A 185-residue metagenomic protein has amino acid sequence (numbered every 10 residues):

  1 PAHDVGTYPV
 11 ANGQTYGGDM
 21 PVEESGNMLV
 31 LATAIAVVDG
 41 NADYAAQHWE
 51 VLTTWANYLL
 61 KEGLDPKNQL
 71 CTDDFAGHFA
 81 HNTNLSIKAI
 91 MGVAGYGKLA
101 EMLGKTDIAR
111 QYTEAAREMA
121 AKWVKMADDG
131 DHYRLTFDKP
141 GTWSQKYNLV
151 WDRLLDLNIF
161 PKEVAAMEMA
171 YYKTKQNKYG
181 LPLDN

Functional and structural regions predicted by a protein language model:
P1-D65, N82-Y96, A100: Aromatic-rich carbohydrate-recognition surfaces in CAZymes
P1-V22, N82-I87, R117-N185: Extended ligand-binding clefts on enzyme/binding-domain cores
E23, D73-D74: Acidic side chains
A36-T53, K98-R117, L155-A170: Structural helix-adjacent loops and short alpha-helical linkers that scaffold large soluble proteins
D65-N68, D73, H81-I90, K98 (+2 more regions): Membrane translocator/pore-forming domains, dominated by Gram-negative outer-membrane beta-barrels
